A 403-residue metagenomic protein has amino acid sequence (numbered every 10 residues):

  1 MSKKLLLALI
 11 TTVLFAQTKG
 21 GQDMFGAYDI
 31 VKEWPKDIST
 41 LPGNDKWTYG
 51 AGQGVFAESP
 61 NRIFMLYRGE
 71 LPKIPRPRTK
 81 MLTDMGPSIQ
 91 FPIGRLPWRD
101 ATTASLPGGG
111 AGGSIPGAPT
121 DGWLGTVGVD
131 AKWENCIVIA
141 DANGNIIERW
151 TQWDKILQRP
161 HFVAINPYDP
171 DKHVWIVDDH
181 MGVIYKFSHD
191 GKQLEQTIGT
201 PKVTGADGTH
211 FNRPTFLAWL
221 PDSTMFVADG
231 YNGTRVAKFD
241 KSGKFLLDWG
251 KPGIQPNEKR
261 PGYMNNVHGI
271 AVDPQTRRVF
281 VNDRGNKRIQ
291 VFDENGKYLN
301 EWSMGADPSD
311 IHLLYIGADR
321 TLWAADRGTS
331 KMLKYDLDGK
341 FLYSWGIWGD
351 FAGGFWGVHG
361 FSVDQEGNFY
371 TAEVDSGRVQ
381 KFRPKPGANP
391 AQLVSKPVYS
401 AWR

Functional and structural regions predicted by a protein language model:
K4-V13: Sec-dependent N-terminal signal peptides
Q17-R403: Eukaryotic scaffold repeat domains enriched in small/polar residues
